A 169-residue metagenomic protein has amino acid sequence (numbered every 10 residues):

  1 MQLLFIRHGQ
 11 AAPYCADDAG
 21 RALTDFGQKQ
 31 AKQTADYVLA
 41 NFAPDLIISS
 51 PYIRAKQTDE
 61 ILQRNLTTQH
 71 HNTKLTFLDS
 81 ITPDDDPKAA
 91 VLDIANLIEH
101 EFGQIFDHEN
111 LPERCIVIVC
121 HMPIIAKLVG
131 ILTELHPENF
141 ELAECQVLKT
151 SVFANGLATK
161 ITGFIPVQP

Functional and structural regions predicted by a protein language model:
Q2-D85, P137-N139: Active-site-proximal alpha-helix that buttresses catalytic centers in soluble enzyme cores
L3, L111-V117, C145-V147: Residue-level preference for the first positions of well-ordered beta-strands
S50-Y52, C120-P123: Short, well-ordered beta-to-alpha junction loops that form the rim of enzyme active sites and present histidine/acidic
N65-H70, L97-L111: Alpha-helix termini
S80-F102: Short phosphate-binding loop-to-helix
E101-G103, E109-P112, M122-A143: Non-DNA-binding regulatory cores of transcription-related proteins, predominantly C-terminal effector-binding
L135-Q168: Domain-level recognition of soluble alpha/beta enzyme cores, biased toward histidine phosphatases/phosphomutases
